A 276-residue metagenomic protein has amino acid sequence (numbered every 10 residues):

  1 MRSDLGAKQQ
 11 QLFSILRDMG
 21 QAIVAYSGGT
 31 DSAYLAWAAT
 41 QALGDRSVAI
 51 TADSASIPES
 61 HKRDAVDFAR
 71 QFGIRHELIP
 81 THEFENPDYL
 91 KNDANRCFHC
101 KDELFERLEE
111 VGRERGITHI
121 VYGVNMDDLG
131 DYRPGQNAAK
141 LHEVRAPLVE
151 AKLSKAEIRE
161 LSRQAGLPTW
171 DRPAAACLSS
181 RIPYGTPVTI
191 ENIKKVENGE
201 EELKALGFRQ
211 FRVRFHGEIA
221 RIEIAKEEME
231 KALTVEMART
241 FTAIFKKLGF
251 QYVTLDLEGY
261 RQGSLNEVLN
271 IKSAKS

Functional and structural regions predicted by a protein language model:
M1-Q164, A205, A220, A238-F250 (+2 more regions): ATP-dependent adenylation/nucleotidyltransferase module used to activate substrates
V48, F215-K226: Short, aliphatic-rich beta-strand segments
L78-P80, V213, L257: A structural preference for short, hydrophobic beta-strand core positions in alpha/beta folds
I120, K152-K155, R159-L203, R209-R212: Mid-to-C-terminal catalytic subdomains of enzymes that bind/position adenosyl phosphate moieties or nucleic-acid
N125, H216, E258-Y260: Short loop/turn motifs enriched for small/polar and acidic residues
F208-V213, Y252-T254: A short linear hydrophobic-aromatic micro-motif
M229-T240: Short, conserved charged micro-motifs
T254-V268: Short proline/glycine- and acidic-rich turn/helix-capping motifs at secondary-structure junctions
